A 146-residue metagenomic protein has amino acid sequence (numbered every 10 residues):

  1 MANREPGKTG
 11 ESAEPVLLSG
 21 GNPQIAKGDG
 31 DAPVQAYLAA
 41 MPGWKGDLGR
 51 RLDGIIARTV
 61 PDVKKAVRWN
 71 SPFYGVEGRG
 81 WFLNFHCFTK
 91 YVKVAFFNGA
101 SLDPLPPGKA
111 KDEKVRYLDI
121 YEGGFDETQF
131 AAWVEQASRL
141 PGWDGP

Functional and structural regions predicted by a protein language model:
A2-P146: Charge-dense, helix-prone N-terminal extensions
